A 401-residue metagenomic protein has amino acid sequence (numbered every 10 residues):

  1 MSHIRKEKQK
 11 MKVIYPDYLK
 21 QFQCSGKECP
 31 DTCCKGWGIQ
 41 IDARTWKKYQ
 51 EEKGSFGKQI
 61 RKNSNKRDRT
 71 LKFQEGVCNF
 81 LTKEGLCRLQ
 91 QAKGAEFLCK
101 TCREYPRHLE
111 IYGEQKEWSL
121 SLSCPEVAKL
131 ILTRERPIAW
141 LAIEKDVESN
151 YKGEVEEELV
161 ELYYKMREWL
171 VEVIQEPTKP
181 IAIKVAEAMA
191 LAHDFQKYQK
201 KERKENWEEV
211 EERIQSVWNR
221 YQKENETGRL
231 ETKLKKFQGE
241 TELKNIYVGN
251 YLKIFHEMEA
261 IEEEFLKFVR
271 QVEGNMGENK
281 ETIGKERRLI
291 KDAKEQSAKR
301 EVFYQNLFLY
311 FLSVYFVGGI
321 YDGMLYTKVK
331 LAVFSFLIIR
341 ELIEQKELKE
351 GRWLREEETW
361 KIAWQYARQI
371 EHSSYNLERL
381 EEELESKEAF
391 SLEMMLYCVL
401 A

Functional and structural regions predicted by a protein language model:
M1-F56: General N-terminal leader/first-domain-start detector
I14-Y15, K83, I320-D322: Short linear interaction motifs
Q21-E28, P137-A142, E240-K244: Short, compositionally biased low-complexity segments
Q21-I39, K72-H108, S121-A128: Local cysteine-cluster metal-coordination motifs and their immediate loop/turn environment, predominantly Fe-S cluster
C24, A92, E156, V160 (+1 more regions): Short, charged/polar micro-motifs that form catalytic or ligand-binding hotspots
W37-E84: Membrane helical hairpin/interfacial module
G85, K93-D194: Internal, well-ordered alpha/beta segment that forms a basic, Gly-enriched binding/recognition surface
P180-A401: Hydrophobic, aromatic-lined core segments that form the binding pocket/scaffold for planar heteroaromatic ligands
